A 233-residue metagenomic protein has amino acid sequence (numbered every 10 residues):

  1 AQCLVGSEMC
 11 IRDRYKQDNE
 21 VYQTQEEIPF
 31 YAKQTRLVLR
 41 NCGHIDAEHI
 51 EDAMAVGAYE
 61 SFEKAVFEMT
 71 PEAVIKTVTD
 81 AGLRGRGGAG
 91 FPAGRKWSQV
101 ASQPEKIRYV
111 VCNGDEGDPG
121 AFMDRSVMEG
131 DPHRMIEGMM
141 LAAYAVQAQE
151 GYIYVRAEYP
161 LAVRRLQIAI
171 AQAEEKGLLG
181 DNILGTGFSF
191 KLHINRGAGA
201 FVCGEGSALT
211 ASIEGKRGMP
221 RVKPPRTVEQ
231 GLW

Functional and structural regions predicted by a protein language model:
A1-G6, I11: Single conserved hydrophobic/aromatic residue that forms the stacking wall/gate of nucleotide- or nucleobase-binding
R12-A81: Flexible inter-domain linker/hinge segments
D18-Y22, E27, Y31-A32, E150-I170 (+2 more regions): Terminal amphipathic helices with adjacent charged low-complexity linkers/tails
Y22-T24, E105-K106, N113-G117, A121 (+3 more regions): Mobile "lid/hinge" segments at catalytic clefts and subdomain interfaces of large enzymes
K33, C42, V163-W233: Hydrophobic alpha-helical positions that pack around
I45, I50-E60, C112-D124, T227-L232: Gly-rich Lys/Arg/Thr-decorated short loops/hinges at beta-loop-alpha junctions or inter-strand turns that position
V78-V100, G199-R217: Conserved phosphate/anionic-ligand binding catalytic regions in large, soluble enzymes, centered on
H133-I136, M140-A157: Glycine-rich phosphate/pyrophosphate-binding loops and their adjacent beta-strand/loop elements at enzyme active sites
